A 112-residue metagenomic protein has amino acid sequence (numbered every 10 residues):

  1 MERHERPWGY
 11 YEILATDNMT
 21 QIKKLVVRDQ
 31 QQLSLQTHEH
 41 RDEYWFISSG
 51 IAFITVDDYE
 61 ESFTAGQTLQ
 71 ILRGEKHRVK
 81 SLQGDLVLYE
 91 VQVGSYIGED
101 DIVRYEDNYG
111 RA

Functional and structural regions predicted by a protein language model:
M1-D42: A short glycine-rich, His/Asp/Glu-containing loop-to-beta-strand
M1-R6, R78-A112: Double-stranded beta-helix
D29-Q31, H40-R41, Y59, E75 (+1 more regions): A generic "binding-loop/recognition-motif" signal
S34-L35, I54-V56, E90: Short hydrophobic/aromatic-rich beta-strand segments that constitute the beta-sheet cores of beta-sandwich/beta-barrel
H40-F53, D57-D58: Glycine- and acidic-residue-biased ligand/ion/polar-headgroup-sensing regions
D57-K76: Short acidic-glycine-tyrosine-enriched beta hairpin
